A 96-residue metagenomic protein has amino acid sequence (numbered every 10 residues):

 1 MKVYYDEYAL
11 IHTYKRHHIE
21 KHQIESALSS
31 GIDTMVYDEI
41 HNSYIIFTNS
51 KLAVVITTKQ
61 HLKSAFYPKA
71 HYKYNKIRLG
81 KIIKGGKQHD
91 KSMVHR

Functional and structural regions predicted by a protein language model:
M1-R96: Ribonuclease/tRNase effector modules and their secretory precursors
